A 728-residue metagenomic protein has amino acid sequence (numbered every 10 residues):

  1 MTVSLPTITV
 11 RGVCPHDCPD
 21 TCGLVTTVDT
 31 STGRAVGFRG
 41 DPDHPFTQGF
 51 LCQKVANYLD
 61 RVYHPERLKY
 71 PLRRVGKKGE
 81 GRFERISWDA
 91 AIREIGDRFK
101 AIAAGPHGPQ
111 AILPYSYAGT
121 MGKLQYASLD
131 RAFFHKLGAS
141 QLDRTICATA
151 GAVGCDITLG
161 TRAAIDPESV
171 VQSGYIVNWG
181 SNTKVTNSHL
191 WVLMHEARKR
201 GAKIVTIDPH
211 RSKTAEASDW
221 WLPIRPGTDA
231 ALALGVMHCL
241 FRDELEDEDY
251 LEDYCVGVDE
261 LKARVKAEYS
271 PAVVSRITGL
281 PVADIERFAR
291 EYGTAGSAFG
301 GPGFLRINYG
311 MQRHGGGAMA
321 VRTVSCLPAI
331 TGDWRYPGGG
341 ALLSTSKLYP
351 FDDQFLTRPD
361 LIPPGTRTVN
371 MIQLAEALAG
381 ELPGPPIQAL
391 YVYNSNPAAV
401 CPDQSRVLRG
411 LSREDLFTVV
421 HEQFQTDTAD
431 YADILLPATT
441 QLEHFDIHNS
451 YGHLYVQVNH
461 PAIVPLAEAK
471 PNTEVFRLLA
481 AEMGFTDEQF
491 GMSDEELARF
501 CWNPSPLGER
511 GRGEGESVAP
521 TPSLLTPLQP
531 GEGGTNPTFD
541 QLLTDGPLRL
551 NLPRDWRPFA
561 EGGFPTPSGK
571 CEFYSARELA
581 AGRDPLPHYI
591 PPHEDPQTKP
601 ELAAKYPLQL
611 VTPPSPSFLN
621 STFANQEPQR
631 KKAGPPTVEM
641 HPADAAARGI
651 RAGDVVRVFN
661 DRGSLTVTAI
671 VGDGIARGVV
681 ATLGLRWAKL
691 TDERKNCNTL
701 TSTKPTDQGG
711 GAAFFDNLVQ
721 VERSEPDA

Functional and structural regions predicted by a protein language model:
M1-D243, P281, Y393, L690-A728: N-terminal export/assembly segments and adjacent metallocofactor-ligating motifs of anaerobic energy-metabolism
V13, V407, R413-F417, H421-T426 (+2 more regions): Phosphate/diphosphate-binding loops
R74-A90, L245-V282, I463-P504, T535-P565 (+5 more regions): N-terminal leader/propeptide and maturation segments of large enzyme subunits in energy/redox metabolism and hydrolases
A127-H195, R200-I207, A230-L234, S325-Y431 (+2 more regions): Extended redox/cofactor-interaction regions of prokaryotic respiratory oxidoreductases
E216-I224, T439-L442, L454-L466: Short beta-alpha connecting loops at secondary-structure transitions that line or flank enzyme active sites
V236, V256-L374: Active-site phosphate/pyrophosphate-binding segments
L466, P471-P504, T535-L542, S621 (+2 more regions): Long, contiguous, secondary-structure-rich segments that constitute the structural scaffold of globular domains
P504-N536: Intrinsic disorder/low-complexity segments
